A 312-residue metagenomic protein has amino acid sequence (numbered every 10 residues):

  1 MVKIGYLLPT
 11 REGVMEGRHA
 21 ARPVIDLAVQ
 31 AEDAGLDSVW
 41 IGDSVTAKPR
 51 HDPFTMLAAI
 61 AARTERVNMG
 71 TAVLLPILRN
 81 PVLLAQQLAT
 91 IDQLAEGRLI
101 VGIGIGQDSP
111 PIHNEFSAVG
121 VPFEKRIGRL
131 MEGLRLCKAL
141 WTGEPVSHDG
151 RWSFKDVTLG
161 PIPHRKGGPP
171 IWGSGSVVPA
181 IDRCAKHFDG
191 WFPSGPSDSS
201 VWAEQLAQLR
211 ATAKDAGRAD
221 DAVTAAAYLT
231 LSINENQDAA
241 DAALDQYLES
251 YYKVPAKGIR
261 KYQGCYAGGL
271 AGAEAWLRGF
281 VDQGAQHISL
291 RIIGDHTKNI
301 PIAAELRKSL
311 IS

Functional and structural regions predicted by a protein language model:
M1-R63, N68, G167-P169, I293: N-terminal beta1-alpha1-beta2 module of alpha/beta enzyme domains
V2-H19, I77-S147, S200-A203, S250: Flexible, glycine-rich active-site loops centered on histidine and acidic residues that chelate a metal or position
I4-L8, V39-I41, N68-A72, L99-I103 (+4 more regions): Hydrophobic faces of well-ordered beta-strands that scaffold small-molecule active sites in alpha/beta enzyme cores
Y6-R22, L74-P81, R165-S176, L231-S232 (+1 more regions): Active-site mouth loops of central-metabolism enzymes
G17-A31, L84-Q87, G173-R183, A243-Y247 (+1 more regions): Short, acidic/polar
A31, G35, D43, I60 (+11 more regions): Conserved, mostly hydrophobic/aromatic
H51-L74, R129-L136, P301-S312: Alpha-helix-loop-beta-strand connector modules within alpha/beta enzyme cores
P122, G133-A139, S199-A213, H296-S312: C-terminal helical cap(s) of enzyme catalytic domains, especially alpha/beta-barrels
